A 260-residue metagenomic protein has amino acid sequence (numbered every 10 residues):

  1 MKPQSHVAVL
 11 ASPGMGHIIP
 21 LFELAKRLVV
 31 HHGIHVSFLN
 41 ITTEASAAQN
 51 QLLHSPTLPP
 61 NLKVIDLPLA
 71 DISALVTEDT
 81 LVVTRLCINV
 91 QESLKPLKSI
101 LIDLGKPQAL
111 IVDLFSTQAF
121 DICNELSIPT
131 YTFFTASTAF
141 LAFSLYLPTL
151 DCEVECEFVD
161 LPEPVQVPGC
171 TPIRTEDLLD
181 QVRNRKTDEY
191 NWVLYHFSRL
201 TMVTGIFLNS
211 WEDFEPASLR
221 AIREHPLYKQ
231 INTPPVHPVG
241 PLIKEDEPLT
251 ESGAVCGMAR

Functional and structural regions predicted by a protein language model:
M1-R260: Glycosyltransferase specificity loop/lid
